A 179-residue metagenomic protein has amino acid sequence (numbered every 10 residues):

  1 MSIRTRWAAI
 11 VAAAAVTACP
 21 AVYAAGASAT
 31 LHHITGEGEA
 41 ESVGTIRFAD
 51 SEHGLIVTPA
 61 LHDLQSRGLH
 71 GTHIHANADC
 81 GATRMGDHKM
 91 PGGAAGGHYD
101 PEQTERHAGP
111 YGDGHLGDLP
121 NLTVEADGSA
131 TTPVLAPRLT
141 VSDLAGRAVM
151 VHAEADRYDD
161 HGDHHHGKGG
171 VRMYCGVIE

Functional and structural regions predicted by a protein language model:
M1-V11: Bacterial N-terminal signal peptides that target proteins for export
S2, A18-E179: N-terminal leader/targeting pre-sequences
I10-A12, T17-C19: Sec-dependent N-terminal signal peptides
